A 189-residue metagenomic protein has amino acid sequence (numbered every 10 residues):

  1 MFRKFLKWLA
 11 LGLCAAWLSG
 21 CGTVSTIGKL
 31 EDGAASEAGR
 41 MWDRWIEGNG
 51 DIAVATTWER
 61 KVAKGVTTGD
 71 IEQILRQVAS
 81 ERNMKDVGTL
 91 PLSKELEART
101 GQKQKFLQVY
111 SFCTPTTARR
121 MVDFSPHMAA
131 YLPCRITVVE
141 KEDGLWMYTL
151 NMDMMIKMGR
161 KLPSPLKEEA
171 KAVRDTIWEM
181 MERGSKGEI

Functional and structural regions predicted by a protein language model:
M1-L9: Bacterial N-terminal signal peptides that target proteins for export
L9-W17: Bacterial N-terminal signal peptides
K29, G33-R82: Terminal, regulation- and interaction-focused segments at domain boundaries
T57-V66, L107, G159-K167: Second-shell loop/turn segments in exported
R76, S80-M84, G88-Y131: Compact, glycine-rich, soluble single-domain proteins
R135-P163: Beta-strand/loop substructures that line and gate deep hydrophobic ligand-binding cavities in soluble
D153-I189: C-terminal partner/receptor-binding element of secreted or periplasmic proteins
